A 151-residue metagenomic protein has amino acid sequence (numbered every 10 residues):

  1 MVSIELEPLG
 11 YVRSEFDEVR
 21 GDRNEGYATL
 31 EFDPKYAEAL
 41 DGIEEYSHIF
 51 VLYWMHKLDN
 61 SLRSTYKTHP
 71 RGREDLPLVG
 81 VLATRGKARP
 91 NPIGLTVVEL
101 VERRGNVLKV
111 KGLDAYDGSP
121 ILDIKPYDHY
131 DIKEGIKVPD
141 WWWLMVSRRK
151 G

Functional and structural regions predicted by a protein language model:
M1-G151: Glycine-rich, low-complexity intrinsically disordered segments
